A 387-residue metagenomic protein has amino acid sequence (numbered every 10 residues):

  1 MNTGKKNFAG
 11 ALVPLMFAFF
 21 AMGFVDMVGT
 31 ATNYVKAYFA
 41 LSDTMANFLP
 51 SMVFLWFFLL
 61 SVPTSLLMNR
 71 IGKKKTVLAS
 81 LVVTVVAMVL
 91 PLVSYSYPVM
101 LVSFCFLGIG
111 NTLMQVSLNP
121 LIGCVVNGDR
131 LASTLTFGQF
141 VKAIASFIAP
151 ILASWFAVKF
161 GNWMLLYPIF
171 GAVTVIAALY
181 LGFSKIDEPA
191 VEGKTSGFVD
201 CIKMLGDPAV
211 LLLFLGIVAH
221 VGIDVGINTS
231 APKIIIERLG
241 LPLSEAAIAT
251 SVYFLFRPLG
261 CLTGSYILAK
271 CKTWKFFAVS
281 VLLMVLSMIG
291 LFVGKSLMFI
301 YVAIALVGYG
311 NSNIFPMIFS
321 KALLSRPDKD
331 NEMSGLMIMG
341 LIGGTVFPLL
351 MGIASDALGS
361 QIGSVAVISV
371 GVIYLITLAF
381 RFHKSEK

Functional and structural regions predicted by a protein language model:
V28-G29, G206-S251, P258: Extracytoplasmic gate region of multi-pass secondary transporters
A40, G72, V93-P98, G240 (+1 more regions): Helix-breaking motifs and short loop linkers at transmembrane-helix boundaries and internal kinks in secondary membrane
S51-S65, S251-T263: Central cavity-lining transmembrane alpha-helices of secondary-active solute carriers, predominantly the Major
L59-P98: Conserved MFS/SLC helix-loop-helix module at the cytosolic interface between two early adjacent transmembrane helices
T76-V89, K275-I289: Structural signature of the two symmetry-related core transmembrane helices
S103-F140: Cytoplasmic helix-loop-helix junction between adjacent transmembrane helices in 12-TM secondary transporters
L113-V126, S312-R326: Intracellular juxtamembrane helix-capping segments at the cytosolic ends of symmetry-related transmembrane helices
F137-I186: Helix-loop-helix hairpin linking two adjacent transmembrane segments in secondary transporters
